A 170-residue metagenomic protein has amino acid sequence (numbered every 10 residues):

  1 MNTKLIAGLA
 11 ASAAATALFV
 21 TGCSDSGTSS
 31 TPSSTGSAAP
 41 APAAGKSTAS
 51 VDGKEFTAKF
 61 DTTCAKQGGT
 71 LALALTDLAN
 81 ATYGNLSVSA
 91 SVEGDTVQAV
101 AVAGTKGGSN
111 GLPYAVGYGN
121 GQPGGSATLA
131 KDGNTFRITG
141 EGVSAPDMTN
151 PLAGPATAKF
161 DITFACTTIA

Functional and structural regions predicted by a protein language model:
L5-A7, F19-S37: Bacterial lipoprotein signal-peptidase II cleavage site
I6-A14: Sec-dependent N-terminal signal peptides
P32-D132: An ectodomain-focused feature that recognizes extracytoplasmic/extracellular
C64-K66, D77-A79, G142-P146, I162-A170: Beta-strand elements of well-folded, non-transmembrane domains
G108-A165: Acidic, glycine-rich flexible loop segments
